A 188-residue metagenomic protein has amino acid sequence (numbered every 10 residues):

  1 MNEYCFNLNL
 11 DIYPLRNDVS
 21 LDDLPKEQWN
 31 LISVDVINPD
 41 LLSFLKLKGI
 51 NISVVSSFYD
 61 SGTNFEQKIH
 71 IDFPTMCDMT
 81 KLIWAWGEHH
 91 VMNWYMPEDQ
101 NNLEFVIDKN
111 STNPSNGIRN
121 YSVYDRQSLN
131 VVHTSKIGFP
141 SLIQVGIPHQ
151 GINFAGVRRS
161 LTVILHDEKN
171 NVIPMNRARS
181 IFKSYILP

Functional and structural regions predicted by a protein language model:
M1-S43, F139, A155-G156, D167-P188: N-terminal auxiliary "cap/dimerization" subdomain that precedes the catalytic jelly-roll/cupin core of mononuclear
E3, I52-S56, H89-N93, E98-N101 (+1 more regions): Generic structural motif
E3, M79-K81, R158-S160: Short hydrophobic/aromatic beta-strand or adjacent loop that forms the aromatic wall/cage of a ligand/substrate-binding
S43-T63: A short glycine-rich, His/Asp/Glu-containing loop-to-beta-strand
S56-S57, I69-D72, I143-G146, V163: Short His-Asn-centered micro-motif
S61-I137: Catalytic core of non-heme Fe(II) oxygenases with the double-stranded beta-helix
N113-P188: Catalytic core of Fe(II)/2-oxoglutarate
